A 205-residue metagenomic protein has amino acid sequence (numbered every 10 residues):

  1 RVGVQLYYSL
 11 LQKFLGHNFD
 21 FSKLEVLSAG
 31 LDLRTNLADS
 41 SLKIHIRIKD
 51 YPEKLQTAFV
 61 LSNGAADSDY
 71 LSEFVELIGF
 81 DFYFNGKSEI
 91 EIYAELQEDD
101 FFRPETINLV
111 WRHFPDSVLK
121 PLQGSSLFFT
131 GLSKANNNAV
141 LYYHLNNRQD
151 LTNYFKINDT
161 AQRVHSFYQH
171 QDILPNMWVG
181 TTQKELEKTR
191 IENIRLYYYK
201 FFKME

Functional and structural regions predicted by a protein language model:
R1-E205: Structured alpha/beta or helical-core interaction and ligand-binding surfaces enriched in interleaved
